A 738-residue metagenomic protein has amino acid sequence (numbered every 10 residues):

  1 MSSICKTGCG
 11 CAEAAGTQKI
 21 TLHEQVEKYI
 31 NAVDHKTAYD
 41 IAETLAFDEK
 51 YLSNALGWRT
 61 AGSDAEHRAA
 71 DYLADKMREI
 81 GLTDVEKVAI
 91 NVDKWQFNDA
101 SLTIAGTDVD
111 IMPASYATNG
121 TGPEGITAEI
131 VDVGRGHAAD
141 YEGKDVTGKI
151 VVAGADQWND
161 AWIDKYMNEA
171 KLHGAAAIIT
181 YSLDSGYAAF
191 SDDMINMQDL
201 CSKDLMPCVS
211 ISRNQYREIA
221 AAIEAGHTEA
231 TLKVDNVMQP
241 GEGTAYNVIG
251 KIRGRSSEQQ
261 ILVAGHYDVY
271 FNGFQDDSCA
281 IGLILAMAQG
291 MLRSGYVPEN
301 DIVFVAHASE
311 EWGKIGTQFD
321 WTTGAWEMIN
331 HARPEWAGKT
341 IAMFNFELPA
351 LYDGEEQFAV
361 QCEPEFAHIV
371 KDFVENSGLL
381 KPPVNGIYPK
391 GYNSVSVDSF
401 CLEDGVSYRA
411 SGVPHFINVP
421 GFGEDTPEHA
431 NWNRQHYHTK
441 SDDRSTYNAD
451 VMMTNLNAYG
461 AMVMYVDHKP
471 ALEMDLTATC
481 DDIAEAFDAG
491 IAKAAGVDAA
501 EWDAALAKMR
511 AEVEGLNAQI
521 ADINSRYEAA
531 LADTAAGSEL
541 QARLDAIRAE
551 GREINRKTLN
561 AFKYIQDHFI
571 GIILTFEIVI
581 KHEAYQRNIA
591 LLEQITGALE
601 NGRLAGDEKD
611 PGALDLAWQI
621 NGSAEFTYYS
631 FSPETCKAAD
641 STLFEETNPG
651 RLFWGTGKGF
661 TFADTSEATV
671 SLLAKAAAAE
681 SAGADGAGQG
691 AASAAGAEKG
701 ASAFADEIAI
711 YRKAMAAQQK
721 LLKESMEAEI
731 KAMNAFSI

Functional and structural regions predicted by a protein language model:
G16-I20, K28, H35-K36, D40-E43 (+2 more regions): Noncatalytic luminal/extracellular "stalk/propeptide" segments of secretory-pathway proteins
E24, T107-G143, M197-Q275, L285-E299: Soluble metallo-hydrolase cores and metallopeptidase-like ectodomains found primarily in the secretory/periplasmic
Q25-V33, L52-H67, D132, G154-M167 (+8 more regions): Second-shell loop/turn segments in exported
A61-S63, M112-P207, G391-S394: Extracellular/luminal Protease-associated
D145-V146, Y166-I178, D193-D199, A325-E335 (+3 more regions): Mature extracellular/periplasmic domains of secretome proteins
W158-K165, N247, V269-F366: Acidic/histidine-rich catalytic neighborhood of metal-dependent amide-processing enzymes
G243, P349-E485: Active-site-adjacent substrate-binding region of metalloamidase/peptidase-like peptide-processing proteins
N457, A461, D467-I738: C-terminal non-catalytic alpha-helical accessory regions
